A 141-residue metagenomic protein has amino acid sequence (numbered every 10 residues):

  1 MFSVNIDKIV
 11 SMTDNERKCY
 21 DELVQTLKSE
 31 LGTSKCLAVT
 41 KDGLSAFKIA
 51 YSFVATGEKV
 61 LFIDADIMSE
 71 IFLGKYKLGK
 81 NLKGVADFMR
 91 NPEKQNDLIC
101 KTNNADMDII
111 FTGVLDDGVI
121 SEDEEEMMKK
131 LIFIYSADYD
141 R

Functional and structural regions predicted by a protein language model:
F2-Q25, E30-G32, V39-G43, E58-A137: P-loop/Walker-type NTP enzyme "switch/lid" segment
A46-A50: Motif I (Walker A/P-loop) of helicase-class P-loop NTPases
V54: Gly/Ala-rich phosphate-binding loop of Rossmann-like dinucleotide-binding domains, activating on the conserved
Y139-R141: Conserved P-loop NTPase "ATPase switch" module shared by AAA+ and STAND
